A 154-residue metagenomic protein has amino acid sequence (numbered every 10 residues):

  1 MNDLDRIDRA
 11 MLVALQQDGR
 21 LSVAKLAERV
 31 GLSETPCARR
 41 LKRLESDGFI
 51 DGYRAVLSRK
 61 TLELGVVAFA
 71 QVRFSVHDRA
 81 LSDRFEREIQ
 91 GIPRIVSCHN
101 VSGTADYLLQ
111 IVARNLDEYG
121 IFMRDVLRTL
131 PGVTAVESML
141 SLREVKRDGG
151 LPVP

Functional and structural regions predicted by a protein language model:
M1-P154: A compositional/biophysical signature of low hydrophobicity enriched in polar/charged and small residues
